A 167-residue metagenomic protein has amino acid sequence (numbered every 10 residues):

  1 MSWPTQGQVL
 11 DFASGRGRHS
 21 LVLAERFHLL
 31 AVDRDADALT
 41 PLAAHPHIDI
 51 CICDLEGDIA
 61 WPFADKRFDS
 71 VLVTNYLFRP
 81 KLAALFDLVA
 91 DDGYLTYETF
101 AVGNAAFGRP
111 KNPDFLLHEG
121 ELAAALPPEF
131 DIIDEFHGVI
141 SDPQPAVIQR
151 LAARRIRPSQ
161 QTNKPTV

Functional and structural regions predicted by a protein language model:
M1-Q6: Conserved alpha-helix/loop element of class I SAM-dependent methyltransferases that forms part of the SAM/SAH-binding
G7-G15: Conserved class I S-adenosyl-L-methionine
R16-G57: Class I SAM-dependent methyltransferase SAM/SAH-binding core
A60-S70: A short acidic, Gly/Pro-enriched loop at the edge of an enzyme's catalytic core that lines a small-molecule cofactor
L77-L88: A short, conserved alpha-helix within the catalytic core of class I
G93-A101: Conserved beta-strand signature within the Rossmann-like core of class I S-adenosyl-L-methionine
D114-E129: Short alpha-helix
I140-V167: Core SAM-dependent methyltransferase catalytic element
